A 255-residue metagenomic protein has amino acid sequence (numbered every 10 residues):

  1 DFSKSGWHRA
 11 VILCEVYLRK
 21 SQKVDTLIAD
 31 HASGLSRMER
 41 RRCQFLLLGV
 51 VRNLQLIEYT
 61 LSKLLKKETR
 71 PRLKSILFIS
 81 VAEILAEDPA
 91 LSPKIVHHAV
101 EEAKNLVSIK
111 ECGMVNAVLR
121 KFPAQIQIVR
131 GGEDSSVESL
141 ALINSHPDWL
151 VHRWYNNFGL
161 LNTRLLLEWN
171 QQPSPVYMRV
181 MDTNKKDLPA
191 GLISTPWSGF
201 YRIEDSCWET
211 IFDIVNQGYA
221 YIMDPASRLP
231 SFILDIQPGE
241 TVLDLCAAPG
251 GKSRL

Functional and structural regions predicted by a protein language model:
D1-G131, E138-L140: Non-catalytic accessory regions of SAM-dependent methyltransferases
Q125-L255: Glycine-rich nucleotide cofactor-binding entry segment
